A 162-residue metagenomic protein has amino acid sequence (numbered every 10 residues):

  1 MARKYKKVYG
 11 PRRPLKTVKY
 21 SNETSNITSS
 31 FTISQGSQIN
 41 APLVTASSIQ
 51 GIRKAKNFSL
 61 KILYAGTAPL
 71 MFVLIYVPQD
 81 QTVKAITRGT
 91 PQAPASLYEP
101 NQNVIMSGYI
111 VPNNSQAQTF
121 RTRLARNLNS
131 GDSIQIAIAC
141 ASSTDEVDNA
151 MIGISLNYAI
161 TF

Functional and structural regions predicted by a protein language model:
A2-F162: Capsid-like jelly-roll
